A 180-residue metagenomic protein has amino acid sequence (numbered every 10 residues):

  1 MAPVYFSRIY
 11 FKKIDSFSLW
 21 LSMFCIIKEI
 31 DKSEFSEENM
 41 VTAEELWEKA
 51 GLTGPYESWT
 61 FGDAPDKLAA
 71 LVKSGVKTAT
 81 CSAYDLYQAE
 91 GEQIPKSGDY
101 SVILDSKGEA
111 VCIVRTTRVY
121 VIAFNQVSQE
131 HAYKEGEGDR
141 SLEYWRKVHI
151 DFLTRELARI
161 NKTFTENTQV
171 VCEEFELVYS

Functional and structural regions predicted by a protein language model:
P3-R8: Cationic, amphipathic, low-complexity segments that mediate targeting or membrane/lipid association
K13-I14, I30: Polybasic, lysine-rich low-complexity intrinsically disordered segments
I14-D15, L19-F24: Intrinsically disordered, low-complexity segments enriched in serine/proline and basic residues
F24, F35-I113, V119-S180: Mixed-charge, low-complexity intrinsically disordered regions
